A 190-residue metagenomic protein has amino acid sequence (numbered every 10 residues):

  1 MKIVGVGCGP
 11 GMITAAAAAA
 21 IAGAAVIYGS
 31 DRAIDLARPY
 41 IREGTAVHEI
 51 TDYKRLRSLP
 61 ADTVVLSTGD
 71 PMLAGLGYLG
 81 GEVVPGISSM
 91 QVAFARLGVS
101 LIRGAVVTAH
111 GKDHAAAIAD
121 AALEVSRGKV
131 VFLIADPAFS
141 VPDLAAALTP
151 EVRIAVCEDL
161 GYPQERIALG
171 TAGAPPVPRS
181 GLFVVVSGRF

Functional and structural regions predicted by a protein language model:
M1-V99, A174, F183-V184: Class I S-adenosyl-L-methionine
K2-I3, A15-A16, A46, Y53 (+2 more regions): A contiguous loop/helix-start segment that scaffolds small-molecule binding in enzyme catalytic cores
G9, D70, S88, G111-D113 (+3 more regions): Short acidic/polar capping segments at secondary-structure boundaries
G29-D31, S67, T108, A135 (+1 more regions): Short beta-strand/turn micro-motifs composed of small residues that flank or help shape donor/cofactor-binding pockets
A33-P39, H114-A115, F139-P142, Q164-E165: Short, charged/polar "capping" segments at the starts of alpha-helices and the immediately preceding loops
D52-S58, S89-M90, K112-A116, G161-E165: A short acidic, often aromatic-flanked loop/helix-cap motif at beta-alpha or helix-coil junctions that lines enzyme
G77-Y78, A93-A95, A117-D120, P142-A147 (+1 more regions): A short secondary-structure junction signal
S89-K129, D136: Short, glycine-/small-residue-rich phosphate/pyrophosphate-handling segment
